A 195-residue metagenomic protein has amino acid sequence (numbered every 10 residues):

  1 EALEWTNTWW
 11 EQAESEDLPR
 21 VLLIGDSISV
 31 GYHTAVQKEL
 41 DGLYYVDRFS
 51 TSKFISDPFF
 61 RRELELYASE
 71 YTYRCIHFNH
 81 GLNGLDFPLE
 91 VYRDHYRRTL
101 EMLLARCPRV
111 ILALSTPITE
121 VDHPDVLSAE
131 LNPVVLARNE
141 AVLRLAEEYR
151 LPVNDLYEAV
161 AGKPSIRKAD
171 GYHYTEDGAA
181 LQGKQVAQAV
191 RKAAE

Functional and structural regions predicted by a protein language model:
E1-T72: Serine-esterase "nucleophile elbow" of acetyl-processing enzymes
K38-L43, F59-E195: Alpha-helical cap/lid subdomain in secreted, periplasmic, or secretory-pathway luminal O-acyl-processing enzymes
